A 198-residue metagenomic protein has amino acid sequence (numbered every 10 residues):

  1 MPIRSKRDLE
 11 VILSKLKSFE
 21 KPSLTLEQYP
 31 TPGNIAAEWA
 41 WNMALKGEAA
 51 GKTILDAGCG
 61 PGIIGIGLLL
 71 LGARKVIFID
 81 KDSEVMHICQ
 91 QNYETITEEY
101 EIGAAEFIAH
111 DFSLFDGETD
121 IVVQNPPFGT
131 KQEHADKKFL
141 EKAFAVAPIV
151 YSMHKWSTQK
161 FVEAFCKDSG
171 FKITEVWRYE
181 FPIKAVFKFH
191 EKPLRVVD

Functional and structural regions predicted by a protein language model:
P2-D198: Class I S-adenosyl-L-methionine-dependent methyltransferase catalytic core
